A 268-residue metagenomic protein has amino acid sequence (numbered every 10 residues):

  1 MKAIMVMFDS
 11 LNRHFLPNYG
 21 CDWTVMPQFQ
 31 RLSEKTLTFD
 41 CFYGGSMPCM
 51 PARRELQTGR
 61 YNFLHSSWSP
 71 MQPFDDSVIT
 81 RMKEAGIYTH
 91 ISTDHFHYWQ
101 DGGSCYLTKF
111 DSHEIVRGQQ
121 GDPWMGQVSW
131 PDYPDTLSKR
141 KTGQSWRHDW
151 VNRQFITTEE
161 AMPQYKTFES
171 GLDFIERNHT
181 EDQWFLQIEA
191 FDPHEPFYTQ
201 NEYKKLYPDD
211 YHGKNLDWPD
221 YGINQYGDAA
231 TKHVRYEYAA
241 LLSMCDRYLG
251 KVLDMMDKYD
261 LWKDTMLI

Functional and structural regions predicted by a protein language model:
M1-L37, S46, K83: Active-site-proximal N-terminal segment of extracellular/periplasmic enzymes that hydrolyze or transfer
A3, G86-T89, W184, T265: Hydrophobic anchor at the start of a short beta-strand that flanks the dinucleotide cofactor-binding loop
S10-N18, D132-Y165, F174-I268: Active-site-proximal cap/lid insertion segments
N18-G20, T36-Q57, S69-Q72, I91-G102 (+2 more regions): Short, solvent-exposed turn/loop segments enriched in Gly/Ser/Thr/Pro and often Arg
D22-V25, G44, S69-D76, K232-M244: A short beta-strand-to-alpha-helix junction
Q28, E55, S77, K166 (+3 more regions): Alpha-helical elements of Rossmann-like donor-binding domains used by nucleotide-donor carbohydrate transfer enzymes
R53-T157: Catalytic-site neighborhoods of secreted/periplasmic enzymes that process anionic sulfate/phosphate groups
